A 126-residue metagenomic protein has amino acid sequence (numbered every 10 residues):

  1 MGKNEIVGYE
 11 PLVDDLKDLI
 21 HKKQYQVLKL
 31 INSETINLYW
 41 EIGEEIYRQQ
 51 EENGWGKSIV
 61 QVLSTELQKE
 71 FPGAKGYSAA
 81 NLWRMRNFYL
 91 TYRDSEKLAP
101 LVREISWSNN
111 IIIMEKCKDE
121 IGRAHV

Functional and structural regions predicted by a protein language model:
M1-R123: Basic, low-complexity intrinsically disordered segments
